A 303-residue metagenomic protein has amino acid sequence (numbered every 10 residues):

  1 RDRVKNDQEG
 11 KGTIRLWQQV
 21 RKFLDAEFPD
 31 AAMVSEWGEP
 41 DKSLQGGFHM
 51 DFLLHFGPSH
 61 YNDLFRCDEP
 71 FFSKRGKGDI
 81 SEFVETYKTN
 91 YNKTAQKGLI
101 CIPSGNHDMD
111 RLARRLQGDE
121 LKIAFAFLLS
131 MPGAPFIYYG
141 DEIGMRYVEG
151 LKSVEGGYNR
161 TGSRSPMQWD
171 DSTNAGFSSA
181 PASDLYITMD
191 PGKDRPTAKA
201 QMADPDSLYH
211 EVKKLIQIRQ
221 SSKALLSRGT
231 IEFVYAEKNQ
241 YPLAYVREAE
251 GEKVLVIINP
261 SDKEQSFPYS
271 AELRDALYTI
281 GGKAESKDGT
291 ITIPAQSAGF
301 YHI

Functional and structural regions predicted by a protein language model:
R1-K11: Aromatic- and acidic-residue-enriched carbohydrate-binding clefts of CAZyme catalytic domains
G10-I14, Q18: An alpha-helix initiation/capping motif
Q18-E39, S43-H55, Y61-L64, S73-T86 (+4 more regions): Loop/helix patches that line or flank the sugar-binding groove of alpha-linked glycan CAZymes
I257-I258, A284-E285: A conserved amphipathic helix/loop scaffold that creates a polar/acidic microenvironment used either to coordinate
E264-G281: Beta-strand-rich binding/interaction modules
T279-A284, I291: Acidic, Ser/Thr/Pro-rich beta/coil linker or hinge segments at domain junctions
K287-I303: C-terminal beta-strand-rich structural cap/linker in extracellular carbohydrate-active enzymes
